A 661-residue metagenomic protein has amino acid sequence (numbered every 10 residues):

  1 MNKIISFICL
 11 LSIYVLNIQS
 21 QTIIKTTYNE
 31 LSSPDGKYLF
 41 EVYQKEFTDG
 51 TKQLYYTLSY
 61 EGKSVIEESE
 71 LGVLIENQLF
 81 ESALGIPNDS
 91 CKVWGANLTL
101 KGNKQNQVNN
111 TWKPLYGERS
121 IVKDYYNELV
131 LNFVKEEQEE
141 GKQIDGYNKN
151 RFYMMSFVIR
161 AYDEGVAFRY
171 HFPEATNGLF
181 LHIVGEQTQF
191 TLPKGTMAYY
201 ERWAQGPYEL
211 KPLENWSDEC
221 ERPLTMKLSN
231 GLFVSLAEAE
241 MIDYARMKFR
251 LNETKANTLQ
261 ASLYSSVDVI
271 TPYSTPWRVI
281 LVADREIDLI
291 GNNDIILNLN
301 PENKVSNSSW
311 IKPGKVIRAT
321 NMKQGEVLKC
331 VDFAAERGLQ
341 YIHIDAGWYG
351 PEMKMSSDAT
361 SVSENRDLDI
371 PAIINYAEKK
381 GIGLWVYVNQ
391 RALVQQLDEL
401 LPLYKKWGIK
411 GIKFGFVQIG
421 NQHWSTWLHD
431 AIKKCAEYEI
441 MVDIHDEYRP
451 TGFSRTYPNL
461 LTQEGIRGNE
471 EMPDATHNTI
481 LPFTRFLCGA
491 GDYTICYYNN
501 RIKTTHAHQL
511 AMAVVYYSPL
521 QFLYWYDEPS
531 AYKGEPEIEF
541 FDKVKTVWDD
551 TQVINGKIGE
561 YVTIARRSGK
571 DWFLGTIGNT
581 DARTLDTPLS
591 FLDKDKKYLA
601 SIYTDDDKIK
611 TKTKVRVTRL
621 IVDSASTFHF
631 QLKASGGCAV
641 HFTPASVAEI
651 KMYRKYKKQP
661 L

Functional and structural regions predicted by a protein language model:
M1-T26: Bacterial Sec-dependent N-terminal signal peptides
I23-L299: N-terminal accessory beta-strand-rich subdomains and adjacent acidic, glycine-rich linkers that precede catalytic cores
S120, G141-D145, Y200-Y208, I602-A625: Solvent-exposed beta-strand/loop surfaces of large extracellular or lumenal domains
L131, E528-F573, K610-T613, K657-K658: Glycan-recognition and catalytic regions of carbohydrate-active enzymes
I270-Y341, D345: An acidic-aromatic substrate-binding cleft motif
A346-T505: Aromatic- and carboxylate-enriched substrate-binding clefts and catalytic-loop regions of carbohydrate-active enzymes
I558-K596, C638-A639: Carbohydrate-binding surface patches
L620-K657: C-terminal beta-strand-rich structural cap/linker in extracellular carbohydrate-active enzymes
